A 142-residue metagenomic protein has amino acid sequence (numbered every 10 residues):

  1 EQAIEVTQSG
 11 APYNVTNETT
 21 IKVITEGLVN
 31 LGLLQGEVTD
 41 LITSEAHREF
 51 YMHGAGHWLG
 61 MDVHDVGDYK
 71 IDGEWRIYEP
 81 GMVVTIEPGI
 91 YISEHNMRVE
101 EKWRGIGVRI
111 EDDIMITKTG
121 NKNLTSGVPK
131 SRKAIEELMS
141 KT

Functional and structural regions predicted by a protein language model:
E1-T142: Active-site neighborhoods and metal-handling regions in enzymes and metal-associated proteins
